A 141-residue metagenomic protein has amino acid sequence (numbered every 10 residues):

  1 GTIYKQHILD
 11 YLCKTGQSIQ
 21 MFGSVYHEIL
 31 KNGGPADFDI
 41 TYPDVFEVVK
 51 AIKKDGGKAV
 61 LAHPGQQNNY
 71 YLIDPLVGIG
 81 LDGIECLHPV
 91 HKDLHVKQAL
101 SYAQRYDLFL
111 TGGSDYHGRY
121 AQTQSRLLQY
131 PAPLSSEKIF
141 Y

Functional and structural regions predicted by a protein language model:
G1-Y71, A121, F140: Extended substrate/RNA-proximal surfaces in nucleic-acid metabolism proteins
F46-L61, G65-Y141: Charged catalytic cores and adjacent phosphate/nucleic-acid-binding surfaces used for phosphate/nucleic-acid chemistry
